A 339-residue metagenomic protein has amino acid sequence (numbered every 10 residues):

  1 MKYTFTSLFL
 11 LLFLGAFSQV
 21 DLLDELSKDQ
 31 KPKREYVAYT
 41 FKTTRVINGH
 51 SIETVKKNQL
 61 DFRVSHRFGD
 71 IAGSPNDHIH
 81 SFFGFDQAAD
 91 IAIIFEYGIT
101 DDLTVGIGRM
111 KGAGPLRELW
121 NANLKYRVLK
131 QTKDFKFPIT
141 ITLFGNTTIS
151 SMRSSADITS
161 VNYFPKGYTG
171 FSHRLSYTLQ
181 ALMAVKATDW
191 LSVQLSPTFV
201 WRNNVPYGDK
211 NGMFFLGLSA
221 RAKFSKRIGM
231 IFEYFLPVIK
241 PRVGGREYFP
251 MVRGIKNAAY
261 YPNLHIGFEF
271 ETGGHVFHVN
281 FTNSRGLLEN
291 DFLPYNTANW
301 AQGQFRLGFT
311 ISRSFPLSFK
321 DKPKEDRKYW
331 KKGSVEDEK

Functional and structural regions predicted by a protein language model:
M1-F5: Positively charged n-region of N-terminal signal peptides that target proteins for export
F13-G15: N-terminal signal peptide c-region/cleavage motif recognized by signal peptidases
Q19-A156, S160-Y168, L175-L179, V185-L191 (+6 more regions): Transmembrane beta-barrel domains of Gram-negative outer membranes and organellar outer membranes
W190, L195-P241: A mid-sequence, solvent-exposed acidic-amphipathic segment
K331: Conserved N-terminal ligand/cofactor-binding loop architecture of enzyme catalytic domains
